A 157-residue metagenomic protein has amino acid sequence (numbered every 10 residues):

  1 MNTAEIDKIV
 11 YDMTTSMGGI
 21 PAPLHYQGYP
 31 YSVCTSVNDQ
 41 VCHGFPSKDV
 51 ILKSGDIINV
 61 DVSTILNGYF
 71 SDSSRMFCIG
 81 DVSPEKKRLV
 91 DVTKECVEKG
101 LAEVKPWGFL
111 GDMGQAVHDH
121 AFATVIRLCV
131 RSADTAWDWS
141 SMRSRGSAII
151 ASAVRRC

Functional and structural regions predicted by a protein language model:
M1-C157: Active-site neighborhoods and metal-handling regions in enzymes and metal-associated proteins
